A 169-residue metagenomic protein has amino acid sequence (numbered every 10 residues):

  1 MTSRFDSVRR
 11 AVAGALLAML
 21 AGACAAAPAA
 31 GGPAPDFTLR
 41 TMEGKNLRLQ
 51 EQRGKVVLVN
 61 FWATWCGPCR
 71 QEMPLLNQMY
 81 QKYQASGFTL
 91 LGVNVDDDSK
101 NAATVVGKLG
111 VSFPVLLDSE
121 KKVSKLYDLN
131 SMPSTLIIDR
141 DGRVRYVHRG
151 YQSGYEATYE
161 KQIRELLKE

Functional and structural regions predicted by a protein language model:
F5-R9, L16, L20-D36, Q52: N-proximal helix/coil linker or "cap" segments that precede and/or mark the start of modular domains
A25, G67-R70: Bacterial signal peptide processing site
P28, T41-M42, I138-D139: Short, acidic, Ser/Thr-enriched surface-loop or helix-capping motifs
D36-V57, Y83: A short beta-strand-turn-helix
K55-V57, F61-W65, S131: Short pre-active-site segment immediately N-terminal to redox-active cysteine/selenocysteine motifs in thiol-based
K55-V57, G87-T89, P114: Structural signature of beta-strand start/N-cap positions in the alpha/beta core of ABC transporter nucleotide-binding
Q71-L109, S119-L126: Structural microenvironment flanking redox-active thiols in thiol-disulfide oxidoreductases
T104-S112, D118-R164: Thiol/disulfide oxidoreductase modules built on the thioredoxin-like
